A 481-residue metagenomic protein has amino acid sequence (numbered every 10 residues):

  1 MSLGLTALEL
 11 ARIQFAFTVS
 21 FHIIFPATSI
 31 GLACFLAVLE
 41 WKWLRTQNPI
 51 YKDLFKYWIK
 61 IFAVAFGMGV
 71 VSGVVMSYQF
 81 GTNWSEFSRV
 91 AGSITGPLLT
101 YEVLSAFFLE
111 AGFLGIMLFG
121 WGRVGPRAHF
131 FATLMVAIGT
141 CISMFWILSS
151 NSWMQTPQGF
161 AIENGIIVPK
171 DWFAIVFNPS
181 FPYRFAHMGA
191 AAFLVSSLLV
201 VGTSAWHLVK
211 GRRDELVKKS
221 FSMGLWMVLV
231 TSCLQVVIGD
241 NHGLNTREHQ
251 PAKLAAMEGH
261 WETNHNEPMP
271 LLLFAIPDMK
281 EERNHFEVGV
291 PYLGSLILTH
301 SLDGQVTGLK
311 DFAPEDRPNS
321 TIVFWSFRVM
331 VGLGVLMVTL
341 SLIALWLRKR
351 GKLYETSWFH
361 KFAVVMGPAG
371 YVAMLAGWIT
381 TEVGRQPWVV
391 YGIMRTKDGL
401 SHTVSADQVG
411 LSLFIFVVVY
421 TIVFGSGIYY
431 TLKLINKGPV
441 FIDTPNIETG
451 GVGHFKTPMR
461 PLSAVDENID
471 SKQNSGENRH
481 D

Functional and structural regions predicted by a protein language model:
M1-D481: Polytopic transmembrane helical bundles with strong interfacial aromatic enrichment
